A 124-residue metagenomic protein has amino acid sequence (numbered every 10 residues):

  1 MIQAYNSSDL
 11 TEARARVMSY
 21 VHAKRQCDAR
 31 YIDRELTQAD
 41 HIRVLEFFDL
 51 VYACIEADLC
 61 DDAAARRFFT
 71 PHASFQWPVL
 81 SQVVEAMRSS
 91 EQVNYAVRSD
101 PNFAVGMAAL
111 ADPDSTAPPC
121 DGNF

Functional and structural regions predicted by a protein language model:
M1-F124: Amphipathic alpha-helical "stem/stalk" segments
